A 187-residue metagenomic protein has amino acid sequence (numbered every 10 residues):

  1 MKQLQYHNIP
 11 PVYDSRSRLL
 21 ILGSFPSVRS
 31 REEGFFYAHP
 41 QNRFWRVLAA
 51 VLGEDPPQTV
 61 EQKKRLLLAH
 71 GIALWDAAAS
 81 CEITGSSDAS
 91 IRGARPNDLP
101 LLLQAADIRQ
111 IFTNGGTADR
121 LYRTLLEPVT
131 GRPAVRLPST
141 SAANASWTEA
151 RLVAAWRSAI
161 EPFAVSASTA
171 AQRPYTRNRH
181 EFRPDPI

Functional and structural regions predicted by a protein language model:
M1-R16, P40, S87-N97, R123-I187: C-terminal capping/extension of enzyme domains
R18-S24: Short, hydrophobic/glycine-enriched beta-strand segments
S24, A77-A79, S139: Short loop/turn segments at strand-loop or loop-helix junctions that form parts of catalytic or ligand-binding pockets
R29, R120-L121: Short, solvent-exposed loop/turn segments at secondary-structure junctions
R29-S90: Short, surface-exposed acidic-centric catalytic microdomains
R46-A50, L101, A105, T124: Residue-level signal for well-ordered alpha-helical scaffold segments within enzymatic catalytic domains
A69-A118: Internal catalytic-core helix/loop-beta-alpha segment that presents or stabilizes conserved functional determinants
